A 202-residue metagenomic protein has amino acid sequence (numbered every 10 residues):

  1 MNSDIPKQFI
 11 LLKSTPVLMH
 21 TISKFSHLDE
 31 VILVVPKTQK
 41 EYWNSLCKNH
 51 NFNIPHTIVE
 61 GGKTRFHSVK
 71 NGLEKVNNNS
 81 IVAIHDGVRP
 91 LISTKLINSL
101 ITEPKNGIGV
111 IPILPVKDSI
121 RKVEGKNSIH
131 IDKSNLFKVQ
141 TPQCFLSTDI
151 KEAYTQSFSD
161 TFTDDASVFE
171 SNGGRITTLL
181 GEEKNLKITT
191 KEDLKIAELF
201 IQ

Functional and structural regions predicted by a protein language model:
M1-K40: N-terminal glycine-rich phosphate-binding loop and ensuing alpha1 helix
M19, F66-K70, T163: Glycine-rich phosphate-binding loop at the start of an alpha helix
D29-V31, G109, R175: Residues at the starts of beta-strands that form the adenosine-phosphate
E41-L46: Acidic helix N-cap motif at the loop->helix transition within catalytic regions of sugar-transfer enzymes
N51-K63: Conserved donor nucleotide-binding strand/loop of the catalytic core
T64-V123, Q140: Conserved beta-loop-beta/alpha segment of the NTase-like Rossmann-fold superfamily that binds/positions NTPs
S119-F145: Short, flexible, basic/aromatic active-site loop/helix in glycosyltransferases
F137-Q202: Conserved alpha/beta core of the MobA/IspD/sugar-nucleotide pyrophosphorylase nucleotidyltransferase superfamily
